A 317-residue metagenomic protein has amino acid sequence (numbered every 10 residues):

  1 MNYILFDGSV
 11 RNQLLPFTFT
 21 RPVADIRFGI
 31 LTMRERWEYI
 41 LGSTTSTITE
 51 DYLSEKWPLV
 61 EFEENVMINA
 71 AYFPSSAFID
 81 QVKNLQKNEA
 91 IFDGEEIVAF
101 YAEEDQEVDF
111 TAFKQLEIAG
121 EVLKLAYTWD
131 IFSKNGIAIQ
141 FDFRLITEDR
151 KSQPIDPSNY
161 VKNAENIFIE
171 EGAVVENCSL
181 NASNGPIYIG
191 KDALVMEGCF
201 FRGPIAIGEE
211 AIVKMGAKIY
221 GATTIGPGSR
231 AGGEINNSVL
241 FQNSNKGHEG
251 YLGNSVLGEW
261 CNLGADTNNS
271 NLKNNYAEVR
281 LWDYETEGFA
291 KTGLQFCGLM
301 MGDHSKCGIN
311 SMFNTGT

Functional and structural regions predicted by a protein language model:
M1-N166, G172: Terminal amphipathic alpha-helical/low-complexity segments used for targeting or macromolecular assembly
P154-T317: Structural signal for interior beta-strand "rungs" in well-ordered beta-sheet cores of soluble enzyme domains
